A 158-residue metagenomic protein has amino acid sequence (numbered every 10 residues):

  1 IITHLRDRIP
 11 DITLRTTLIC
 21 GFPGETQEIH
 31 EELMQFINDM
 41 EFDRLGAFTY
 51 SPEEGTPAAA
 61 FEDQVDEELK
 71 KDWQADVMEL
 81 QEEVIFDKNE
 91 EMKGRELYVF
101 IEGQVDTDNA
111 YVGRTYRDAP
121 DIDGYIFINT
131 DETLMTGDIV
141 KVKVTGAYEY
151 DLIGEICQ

Functional and structural regions predicted by a protein language model:
I1-T56, D76-V84: Conserved C-terminal portion of the radical SAM core fold that forms the substrate/S-adenosylmethionine-binding
A60-Q158: Terminal RNA-binding accessory module
